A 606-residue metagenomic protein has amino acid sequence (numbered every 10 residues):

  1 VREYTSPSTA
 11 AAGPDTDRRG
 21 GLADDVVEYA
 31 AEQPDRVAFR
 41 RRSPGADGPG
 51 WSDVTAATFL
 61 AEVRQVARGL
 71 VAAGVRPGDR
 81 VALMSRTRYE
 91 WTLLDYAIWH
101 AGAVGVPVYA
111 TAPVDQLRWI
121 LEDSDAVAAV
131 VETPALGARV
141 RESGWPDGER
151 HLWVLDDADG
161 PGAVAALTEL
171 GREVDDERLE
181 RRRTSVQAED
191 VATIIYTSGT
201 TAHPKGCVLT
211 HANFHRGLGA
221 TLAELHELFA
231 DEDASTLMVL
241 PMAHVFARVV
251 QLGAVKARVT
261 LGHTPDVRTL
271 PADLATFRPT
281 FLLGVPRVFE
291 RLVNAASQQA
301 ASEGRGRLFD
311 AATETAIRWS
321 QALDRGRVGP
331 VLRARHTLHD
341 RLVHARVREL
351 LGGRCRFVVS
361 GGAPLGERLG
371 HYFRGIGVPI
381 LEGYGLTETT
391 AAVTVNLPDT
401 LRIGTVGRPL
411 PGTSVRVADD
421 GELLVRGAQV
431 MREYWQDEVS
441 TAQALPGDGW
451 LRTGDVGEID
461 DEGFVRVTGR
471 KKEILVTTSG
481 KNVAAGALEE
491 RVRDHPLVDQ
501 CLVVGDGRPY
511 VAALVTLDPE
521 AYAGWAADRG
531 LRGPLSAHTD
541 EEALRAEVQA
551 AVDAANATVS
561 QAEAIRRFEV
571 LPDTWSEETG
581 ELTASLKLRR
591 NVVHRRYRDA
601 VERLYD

Functional and structural regions predicted by a protein language model:
P34-V37, R172-Y196, H203, F229-S235: Conserved pre-ATP/AMP-binding loop-to-beta segment of ANL
D35-Y96, P113-R118, T168-G171, H211-A212: Conserved AMP-binding/adenylate-forming core of the ANL superfamily
S43-G48, S52, G137-A188, A296-H344: ANL superfamily adenylate-forming
D53-A57, A192-L218: Conserved AMP-binding A3 loop
A72-A73, H100-L170, E547: Structural core segment of the AMP-binding/adenylate-forming
D79, A110-E142, G217-L237, V267-F281 (+2 more regions): Conserved ATP-dependent adenylate/AMP-binding module captured primarily in the ANL superfamily
H215-S235, M242-H344, R354: Conserved AMP-binding/adenylation subdomain of ANL enzymes
P409-T477, D494: Conserved ATP-binding/catalytic segment of the ANL
